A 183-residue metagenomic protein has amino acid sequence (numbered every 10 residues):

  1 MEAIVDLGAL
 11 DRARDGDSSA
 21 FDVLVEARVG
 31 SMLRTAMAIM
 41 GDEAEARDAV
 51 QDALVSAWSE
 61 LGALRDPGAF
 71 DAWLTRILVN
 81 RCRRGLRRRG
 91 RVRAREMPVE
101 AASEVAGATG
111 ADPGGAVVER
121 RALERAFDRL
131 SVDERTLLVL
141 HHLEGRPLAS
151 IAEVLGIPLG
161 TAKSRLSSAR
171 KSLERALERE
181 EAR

Functional and structural regions predicted by a protein language model:
M1-A3, R12, A94, E100 (+4 more regions): C-terminal edge and immediately downstream basic/flexible tail or linker adjoining helix-turn-helix-like DNA-binding
L10-R34: A short, charge-rich alpha-helical start-of-domain segment used by transcription regulators
R14-D15, G41, D52-A69, R88-G90: Sigma70-family region 2
V25-E26, M37, H141-L143, L148: Short amphipathic helical patch at the helix-1/turn junction of helix-turn-helix
V25-E43, E60, F127, E178-R179: Amphipathic, Lys/Arg- and hydrophobic-enriched alpha-helical face
A44, D48, D128-T136, E144-T161 (+1 more regions): Helix-turn-helix DNA-binding module
D48-V55, G68-N80: Structural recognition of an alpha-helix C-terminal capping motif at a helix-to-coil junction
S59-D66, R76-M97, A116, S168: Arg/Lys-rich amphipathic alpha helix in sigma70-family domain 2
